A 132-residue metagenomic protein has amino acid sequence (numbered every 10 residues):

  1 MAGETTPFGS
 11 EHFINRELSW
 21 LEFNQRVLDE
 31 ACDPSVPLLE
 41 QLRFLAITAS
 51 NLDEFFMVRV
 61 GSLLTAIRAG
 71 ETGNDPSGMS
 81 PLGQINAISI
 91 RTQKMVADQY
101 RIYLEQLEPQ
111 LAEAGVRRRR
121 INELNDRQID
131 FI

Functional and structural regions predicted by a protein language model:
M1-I132: N-terminal localization/anchoring segments of enzymes in phospholipid and broader phosphate metabolism
